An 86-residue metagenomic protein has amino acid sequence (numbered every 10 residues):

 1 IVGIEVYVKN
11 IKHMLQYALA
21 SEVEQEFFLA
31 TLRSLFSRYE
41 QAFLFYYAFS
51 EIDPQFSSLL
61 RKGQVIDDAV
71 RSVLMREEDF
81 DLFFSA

Functional and structural regions predicted by a protein language model:
I1-A86: Intrinsically disordered, low-complexity polar regions and short flexible loop motifs
